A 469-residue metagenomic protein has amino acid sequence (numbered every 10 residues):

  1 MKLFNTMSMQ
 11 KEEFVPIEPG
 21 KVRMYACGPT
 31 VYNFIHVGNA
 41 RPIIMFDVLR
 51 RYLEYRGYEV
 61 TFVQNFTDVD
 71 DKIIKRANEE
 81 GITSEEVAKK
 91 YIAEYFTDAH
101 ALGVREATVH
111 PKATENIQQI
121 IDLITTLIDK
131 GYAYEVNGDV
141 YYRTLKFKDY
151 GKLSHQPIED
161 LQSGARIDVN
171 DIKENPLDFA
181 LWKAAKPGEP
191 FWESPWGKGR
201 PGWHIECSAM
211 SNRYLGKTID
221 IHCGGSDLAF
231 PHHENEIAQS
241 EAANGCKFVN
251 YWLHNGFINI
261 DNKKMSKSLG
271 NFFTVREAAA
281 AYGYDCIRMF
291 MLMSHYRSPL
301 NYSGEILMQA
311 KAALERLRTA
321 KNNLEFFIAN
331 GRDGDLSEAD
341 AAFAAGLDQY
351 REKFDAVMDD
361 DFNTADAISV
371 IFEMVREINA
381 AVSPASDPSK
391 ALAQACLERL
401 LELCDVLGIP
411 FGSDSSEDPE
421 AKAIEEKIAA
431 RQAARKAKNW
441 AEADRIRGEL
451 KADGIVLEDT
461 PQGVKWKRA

Functional and structural regions predicted by a protein language model:
M1-Y32, D47, T97, Q118-E325: Alpha-helical recognition segments enriched in aromatics with Gly/Pro capping that present substrate-recognition
S8-E13, I17-R105, Q462-W466: N-terminal, positively charged nucleic-acid-binding surface of large information/translation enzymes
Y58, Y132, I455: Short phosphate-binding/catalytic loops that engage adenosine nucleotides
F66-D70, I92-Y95, R105-I120, G138-F147: Short, glycine/charge-rich beta-strand/loop segments that flank catalytic centers and engage negatively charged groups
A107-P111, H222-G224, K390: Short catalytic-loop micro-motif centered on adjacent basic/acidic residues
K264, F272-A469: Structural preference for alpha-helix termini/caps and helix-kink/transition segments
